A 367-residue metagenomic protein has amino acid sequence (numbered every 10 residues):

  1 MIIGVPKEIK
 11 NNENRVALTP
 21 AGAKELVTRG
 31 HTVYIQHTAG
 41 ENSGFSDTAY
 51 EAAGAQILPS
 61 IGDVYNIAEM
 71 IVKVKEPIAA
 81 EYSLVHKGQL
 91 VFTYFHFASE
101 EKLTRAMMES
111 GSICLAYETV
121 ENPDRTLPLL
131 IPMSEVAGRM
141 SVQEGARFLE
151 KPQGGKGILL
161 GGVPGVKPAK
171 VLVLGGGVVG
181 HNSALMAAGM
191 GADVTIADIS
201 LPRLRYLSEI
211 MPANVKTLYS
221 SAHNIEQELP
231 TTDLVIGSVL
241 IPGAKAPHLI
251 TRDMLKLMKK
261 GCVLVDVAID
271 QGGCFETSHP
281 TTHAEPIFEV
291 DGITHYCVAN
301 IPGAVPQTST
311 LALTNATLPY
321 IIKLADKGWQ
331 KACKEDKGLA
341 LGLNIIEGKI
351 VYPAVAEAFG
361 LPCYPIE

Functional and structural regions predicted by a protein language model:
I2, E8, A79-A169, V298-N300: Glycine/serine-rich phosphate-binding loop and adjoining beta1-alpha1 elements at the start of nucleotide-handling
I2-S110: An N-terminal-biased, well-structured beta-alpha scaffold segment characteristic of Rossmann-like dinucleotide-binding
P6-N42, P152-L240, I287: Glycine-rich phosphate/diphosphate-binding loop of Rossmann-like nucleotide-binding domains
A23, D47, T104, V142 (+4 more regions): Generic hydrophobic/aromatic pocket-lining and core-packing "Φ" positions
E69, K75-E76, F95-H96, S221 (+3 more regions): Short glycine-/small-residue-rich Rossmann-like dinucleotide-binding loops
E76, V136, G177-V178: Residue-level detector of alpha-helix initiation sites
E118-L159, I269, C274-E367: Adenosine-phosphate binding glycine-rich loop
E209-G292: Rossmann-like adenosine-cofactor binding region
